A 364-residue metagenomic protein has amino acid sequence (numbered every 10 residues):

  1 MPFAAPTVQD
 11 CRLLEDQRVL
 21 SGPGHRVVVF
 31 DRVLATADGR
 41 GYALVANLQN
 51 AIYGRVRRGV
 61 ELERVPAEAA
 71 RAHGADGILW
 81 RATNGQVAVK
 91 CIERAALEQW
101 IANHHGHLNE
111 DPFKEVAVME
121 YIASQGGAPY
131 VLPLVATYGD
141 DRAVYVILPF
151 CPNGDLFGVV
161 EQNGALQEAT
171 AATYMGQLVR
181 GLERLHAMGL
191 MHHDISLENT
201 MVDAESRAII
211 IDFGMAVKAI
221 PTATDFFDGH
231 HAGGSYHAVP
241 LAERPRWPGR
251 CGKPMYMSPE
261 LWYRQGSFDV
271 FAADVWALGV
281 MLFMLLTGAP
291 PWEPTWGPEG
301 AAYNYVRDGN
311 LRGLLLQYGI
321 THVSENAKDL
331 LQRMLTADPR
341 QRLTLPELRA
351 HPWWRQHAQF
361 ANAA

Functional and structural regions predicted by a protein language model:
M1-G39, A43-A46: Juxta-kinase regulatory segment immediately upstream of eukaryotic protein kinase catalytic domains
P133-R142: Short beta-strand micro-motifs within the conserved protein kinase catalytic domain, predominantly in the N-lobe
D141-D155: Conserved short submotifs of the Hanks-type protein kinase catalytic core that shape the nucleotide-binding pocket
Y174-M175: Activation segment signature within eukaryotic-like protein kinase domains
H186-D203: Catalytic-loop of the protein kinase fold
D203-P254: Activation segment/activation loop of eukaryotic-type protein kinase catalytic domains
T336-Q341, L345-A361: Terminal C-lobe "cap" of eukaryotic-type protein kinase domains
